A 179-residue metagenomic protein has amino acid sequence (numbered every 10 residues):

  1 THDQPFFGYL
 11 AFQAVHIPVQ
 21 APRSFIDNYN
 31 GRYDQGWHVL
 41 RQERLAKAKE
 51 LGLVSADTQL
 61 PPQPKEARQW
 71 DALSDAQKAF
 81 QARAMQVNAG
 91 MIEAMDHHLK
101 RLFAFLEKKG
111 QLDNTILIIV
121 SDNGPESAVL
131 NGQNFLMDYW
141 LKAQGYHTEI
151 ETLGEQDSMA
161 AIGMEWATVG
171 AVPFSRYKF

Functional and structural regions predicted by a protein language model:
T1-F179: Active-site-proximal cap/lid insertion segments
